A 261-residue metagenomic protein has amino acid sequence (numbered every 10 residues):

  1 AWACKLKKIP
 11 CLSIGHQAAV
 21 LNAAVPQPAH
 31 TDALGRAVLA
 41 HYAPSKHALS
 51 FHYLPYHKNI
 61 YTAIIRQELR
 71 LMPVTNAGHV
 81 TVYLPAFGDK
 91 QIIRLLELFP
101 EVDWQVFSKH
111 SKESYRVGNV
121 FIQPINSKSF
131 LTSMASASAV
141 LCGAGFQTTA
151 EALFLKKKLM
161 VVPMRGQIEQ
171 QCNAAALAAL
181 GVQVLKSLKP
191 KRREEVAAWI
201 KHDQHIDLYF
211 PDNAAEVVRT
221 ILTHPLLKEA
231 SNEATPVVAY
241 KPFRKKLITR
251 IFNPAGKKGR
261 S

Functional and structural regions predicted by a protein language model:
A1, S13, S133-C172: A donor-sugar binding/catalytic signature common to diverse glycosyltransferases and related nucleotide-sugar
A1-A18: N-terminal glycine-rich phosphate/adenylate-binding segment common to multiple enzyme folds
W2-L6, Y42, H52-I60, M72-T75 (+3 more regions): Short loop/helix-cap segments at secondary-structure boundaries that form the rim of catalytic
G15, A19-D89, F107-H110: A nucleotide-sugar donor-handling region in carbohydrate enzymes
A29-H30, K158-D203: Nucleotide-sugar donor-binding patch of glycosyltransferase catalytic domains
I64-A139, K189: Donor-nucleotide binding loops and adjacent catalytic segments primarily of GT-B fold Leloir glycosyltransferases
E194-S261: C-terminal amphipathic helix plus adjacent low-complexity, charged tail appended to glycosyltransferase catalytic
